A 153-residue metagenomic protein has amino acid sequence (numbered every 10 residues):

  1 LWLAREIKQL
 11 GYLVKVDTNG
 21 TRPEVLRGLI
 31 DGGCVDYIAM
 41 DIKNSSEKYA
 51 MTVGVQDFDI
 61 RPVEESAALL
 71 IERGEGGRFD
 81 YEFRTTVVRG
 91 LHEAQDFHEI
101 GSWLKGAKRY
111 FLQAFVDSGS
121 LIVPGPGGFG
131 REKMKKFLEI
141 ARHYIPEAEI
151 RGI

Functional and structural regions predicted by a protein language model:
L1-F129, F137: Conserved AdoMet/S-adenosylmethionine-binding subsite of the radical SAM
M134-I153: Charged phosphate-binding loop/patch that engages nucleotide di/tri-phosphates or the phosphate backbone of nucleic
